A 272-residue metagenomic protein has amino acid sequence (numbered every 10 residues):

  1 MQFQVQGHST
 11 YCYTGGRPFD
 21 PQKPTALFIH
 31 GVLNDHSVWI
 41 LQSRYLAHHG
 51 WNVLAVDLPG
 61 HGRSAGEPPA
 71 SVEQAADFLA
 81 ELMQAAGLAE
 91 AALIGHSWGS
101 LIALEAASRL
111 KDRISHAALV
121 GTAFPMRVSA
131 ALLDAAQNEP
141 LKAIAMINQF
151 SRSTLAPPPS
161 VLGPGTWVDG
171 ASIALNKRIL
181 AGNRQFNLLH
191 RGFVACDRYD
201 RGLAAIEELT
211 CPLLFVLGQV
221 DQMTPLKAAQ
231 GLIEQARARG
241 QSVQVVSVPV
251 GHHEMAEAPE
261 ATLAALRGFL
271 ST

Functional and structural regions predicted by a protein language model:
M1-A26, H48-W51, L88-A89, E234 (+4 more regions): Alpha/beta-hydrolase fold catalytic core
Q2-G15, I40-H48, N52-W98, A264: Active-site loop/oxyanion-hole signature of alpha/beta-hydrolase fold enzymes
G31-N34, S97: Active-site glycine-rich loops that stabilize anionic/oxyanionic intermediates across multiple enzyme folds
L101-I147: Flexible "cap/lid" loop of the alpha/beta hydrolase fold
D134-E208: Conserved alpha/beta-hydrolase catalytic His-Asp/Glu region
L209, F215-L217, D221: Short beta-strand/loop motif that positions the catalytic acidic residue of the alpha/beta-hydrolase fold
Q222-A228: Conserved alpha/beta-hydrolase "acid-adjacent" motif
M223, V250-L263: Catalytic histidine-centered segment of alpha/beta-hydrolase-like enzymes
